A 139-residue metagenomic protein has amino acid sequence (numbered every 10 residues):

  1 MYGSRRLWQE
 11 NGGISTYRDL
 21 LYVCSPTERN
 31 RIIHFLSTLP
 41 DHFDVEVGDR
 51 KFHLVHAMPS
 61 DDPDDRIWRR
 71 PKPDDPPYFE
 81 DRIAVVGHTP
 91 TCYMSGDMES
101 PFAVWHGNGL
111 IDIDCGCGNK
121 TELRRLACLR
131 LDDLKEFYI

Functional and structural regions predicted by a protein language model:
M1, V45, P63, S95 (+1 more regions): Active-site-proximal flexible loops/turns
M1-D44: Active-site neighborhood of divalent metal-dependent phosphoester bond hydrolases
Y2-R5, E10, A57-Y78: Active-site-proximal segments of metal-dependent phosphoesterases and phosphodiesterases across multiple
T16, L36, H56, V85 (+1 more regions): Divalent metal-coordination and catalytic microenvironments
F43-V45, R130-L131: Conserved hydrophobic "DFG−1" position in protein kinase catalytic cores
V45-H53: Beta-strand-turn-beta hairpins that frame and shape the catalytic cleft of phosphate-ester-processing enzymes
G48, A57-S60, T89-P90: Histidine- and/or cysteine-centered catalytic micro-motif in compact active-site loops
I67-I139: Conserved beta-sheet core of the metallophosphoesterase superfamily
